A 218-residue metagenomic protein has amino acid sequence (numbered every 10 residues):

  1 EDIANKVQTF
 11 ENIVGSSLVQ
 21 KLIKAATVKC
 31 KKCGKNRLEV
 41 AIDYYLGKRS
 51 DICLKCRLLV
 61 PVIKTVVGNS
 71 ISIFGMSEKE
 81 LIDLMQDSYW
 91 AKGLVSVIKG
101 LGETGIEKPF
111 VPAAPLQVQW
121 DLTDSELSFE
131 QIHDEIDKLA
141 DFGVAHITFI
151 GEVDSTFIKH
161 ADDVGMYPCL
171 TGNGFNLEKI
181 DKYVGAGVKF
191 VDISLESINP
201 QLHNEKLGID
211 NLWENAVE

Functional and structural regions predicted by a protein language model:
E1-L116: Flexible, acidic/Gly-rich N-terminal and inter-domain linker regions that tether and position cofactor-handling modules
T9, T27, T65, T104 (+5 more regions): Residue-identity detector for threonine
R37, W120, G187-F190: Bulky hydrophobic/aromatic packing residues
V67-G68, S72-I73, K79-M85, V118 (+4 more regions): Short, charge-rich amphipathic segments
V95-S96, E126, I209: A generic structural signal for solvent-exposed, polar alpha-helical segments
E103-Q131, D137, A145-I150: N-terminal pre-triad scaffold of radical SAM enzymes
I132-I150, D154-E218: Radical SAM/AdoMet-radical enzyme domain recognition
